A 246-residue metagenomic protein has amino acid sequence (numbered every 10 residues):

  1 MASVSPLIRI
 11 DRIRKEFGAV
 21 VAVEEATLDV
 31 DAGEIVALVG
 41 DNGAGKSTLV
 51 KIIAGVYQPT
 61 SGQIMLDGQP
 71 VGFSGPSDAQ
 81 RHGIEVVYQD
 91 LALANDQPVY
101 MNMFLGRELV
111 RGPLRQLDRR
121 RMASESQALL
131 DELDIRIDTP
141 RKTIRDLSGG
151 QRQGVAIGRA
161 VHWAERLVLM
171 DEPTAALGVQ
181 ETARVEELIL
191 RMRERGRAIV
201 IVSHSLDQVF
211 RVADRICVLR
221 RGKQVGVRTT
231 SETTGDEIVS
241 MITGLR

Functional and structural regions predicted by a protein language model:
A2-R246: Glycine-rich phosphate-binding loops of nucleotide-dependent enzymes
